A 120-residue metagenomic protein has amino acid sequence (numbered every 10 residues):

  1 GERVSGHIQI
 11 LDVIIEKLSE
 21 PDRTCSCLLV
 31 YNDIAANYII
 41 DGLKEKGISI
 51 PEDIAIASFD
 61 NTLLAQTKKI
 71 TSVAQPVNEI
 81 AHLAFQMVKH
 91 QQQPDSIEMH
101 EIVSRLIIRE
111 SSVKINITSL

Functional and structural regions predicted by a protein language model:
G1-Q9: Short beta->alpha junction loops
I8, D12-L120: Flexible loop/turn connectors
